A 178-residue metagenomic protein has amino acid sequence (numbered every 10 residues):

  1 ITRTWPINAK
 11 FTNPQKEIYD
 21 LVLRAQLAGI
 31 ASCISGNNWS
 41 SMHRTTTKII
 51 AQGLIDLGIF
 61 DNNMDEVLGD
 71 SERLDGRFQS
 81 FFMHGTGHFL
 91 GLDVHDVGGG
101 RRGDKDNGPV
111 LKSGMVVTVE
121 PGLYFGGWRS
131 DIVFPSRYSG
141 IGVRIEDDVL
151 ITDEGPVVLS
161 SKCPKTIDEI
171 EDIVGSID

Functional and structural regions predicted by a protein language model:
I1-D178: Active-site neighborhoods and metal-handling regions in enzymes and metal-associated proteins
